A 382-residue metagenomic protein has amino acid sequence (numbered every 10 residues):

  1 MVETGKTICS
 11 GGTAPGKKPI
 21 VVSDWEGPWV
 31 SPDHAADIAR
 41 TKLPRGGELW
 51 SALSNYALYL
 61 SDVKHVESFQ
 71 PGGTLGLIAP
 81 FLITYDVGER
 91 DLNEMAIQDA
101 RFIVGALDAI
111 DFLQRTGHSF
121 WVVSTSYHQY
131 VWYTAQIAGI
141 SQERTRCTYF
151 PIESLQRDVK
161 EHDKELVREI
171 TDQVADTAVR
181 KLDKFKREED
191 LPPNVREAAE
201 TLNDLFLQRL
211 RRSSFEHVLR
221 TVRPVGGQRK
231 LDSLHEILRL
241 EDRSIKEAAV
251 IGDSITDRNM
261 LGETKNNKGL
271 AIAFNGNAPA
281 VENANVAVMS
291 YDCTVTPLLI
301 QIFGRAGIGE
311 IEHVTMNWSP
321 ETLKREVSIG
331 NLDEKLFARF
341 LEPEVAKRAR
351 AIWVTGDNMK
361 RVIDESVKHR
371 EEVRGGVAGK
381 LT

Functional and structural regions predicted by a protein language model:
V2-D163, A287, Y291, A349 (+1 more regions): Alpha-helical substrate-recognition element adjacent to the catalytic core
T4-K6, V104, D108, T116 (+1 more regions): C-terminal cap/substrate-recognition subdomain and adjoining C-terminal extension of metal-dependent phosphatase-like
